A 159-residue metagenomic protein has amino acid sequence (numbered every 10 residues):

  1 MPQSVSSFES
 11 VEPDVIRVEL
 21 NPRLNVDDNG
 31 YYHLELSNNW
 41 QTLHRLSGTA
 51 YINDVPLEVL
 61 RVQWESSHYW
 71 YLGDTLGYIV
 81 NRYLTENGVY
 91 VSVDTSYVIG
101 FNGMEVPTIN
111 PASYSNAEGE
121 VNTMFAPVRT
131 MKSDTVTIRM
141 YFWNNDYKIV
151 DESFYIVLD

Functional and structural regions predicted by a protein language model:
M1-D159: The feature marks long extracellular or luminal low-complexity segments
